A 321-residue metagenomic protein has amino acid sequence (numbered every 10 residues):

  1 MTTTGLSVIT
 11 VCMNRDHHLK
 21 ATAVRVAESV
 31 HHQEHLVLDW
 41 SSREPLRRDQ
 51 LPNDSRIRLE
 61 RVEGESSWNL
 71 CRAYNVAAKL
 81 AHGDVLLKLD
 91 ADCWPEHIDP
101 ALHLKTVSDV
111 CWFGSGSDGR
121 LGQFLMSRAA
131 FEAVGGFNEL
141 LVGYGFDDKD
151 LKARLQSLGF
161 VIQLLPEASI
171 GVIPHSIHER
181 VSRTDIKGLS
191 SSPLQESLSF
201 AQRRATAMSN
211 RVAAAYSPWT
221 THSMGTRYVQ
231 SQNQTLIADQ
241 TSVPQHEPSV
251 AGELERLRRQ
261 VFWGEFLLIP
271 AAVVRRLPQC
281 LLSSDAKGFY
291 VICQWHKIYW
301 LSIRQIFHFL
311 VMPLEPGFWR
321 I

Functional and structural regions predicted by a protein language model:
L6-H18, T22, S29, L38: A conserved hydrophobic helix/loop-capping motif in glycosyltransferases and polysaccharide synthases
V24-E65: Acidic donor-binding segment of Leloir-type glycosyltransferases
G64-A81: Glycine-rich, basic loop-to-helix element that forms the pyrophosphate-binding segment of sugar-nucleotide handling
L86: Short aromatic/hydrophobic "clamp" motif used to bind/position activated sugar donors
D90-W94: The conserved acidic donor/metal-binding loop of glycosyltransferases
I98-G116: Conserved donor-nucleotide/metal-binding helix-loop-beta segment in metal-dependent transferases, i.e., the alpha-helix
Y144-D150: Acidic donor-binding loop at a coil-to-helix junction in glycosyltransferase catalytic cores that engages
A153-I321: C-terminal catalytic/acceptor-binding lobe
